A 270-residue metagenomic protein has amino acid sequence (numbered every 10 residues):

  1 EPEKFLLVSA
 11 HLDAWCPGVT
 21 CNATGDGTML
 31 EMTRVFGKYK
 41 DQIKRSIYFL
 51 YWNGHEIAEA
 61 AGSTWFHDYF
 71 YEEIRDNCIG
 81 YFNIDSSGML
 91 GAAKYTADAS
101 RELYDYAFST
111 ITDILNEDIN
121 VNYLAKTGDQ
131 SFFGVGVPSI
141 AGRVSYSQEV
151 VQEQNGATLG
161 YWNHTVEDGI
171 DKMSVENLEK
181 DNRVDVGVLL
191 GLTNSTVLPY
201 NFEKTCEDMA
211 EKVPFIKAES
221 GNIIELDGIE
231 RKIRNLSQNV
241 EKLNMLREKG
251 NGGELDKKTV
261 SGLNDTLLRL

Functional and structural regions predicted by a protein language model:
E1-L270: Secretory-pathway/membrane protein signature
